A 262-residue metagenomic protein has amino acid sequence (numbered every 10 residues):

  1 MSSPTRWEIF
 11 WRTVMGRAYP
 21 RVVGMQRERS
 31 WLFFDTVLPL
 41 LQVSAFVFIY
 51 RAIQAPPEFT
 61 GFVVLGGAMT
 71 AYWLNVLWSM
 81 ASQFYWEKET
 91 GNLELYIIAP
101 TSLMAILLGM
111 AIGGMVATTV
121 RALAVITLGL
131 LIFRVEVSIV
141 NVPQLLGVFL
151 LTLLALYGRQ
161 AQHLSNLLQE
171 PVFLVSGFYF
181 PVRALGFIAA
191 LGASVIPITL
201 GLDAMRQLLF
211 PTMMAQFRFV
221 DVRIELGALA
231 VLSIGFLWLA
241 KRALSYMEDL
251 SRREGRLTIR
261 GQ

Functional and structural regions predicted by a protein language model:
M1-Q262: Hydrophobic transmembrane alpha-helices and immediately adjacent juxtamembrane helices of multi-pass inner-membrane
